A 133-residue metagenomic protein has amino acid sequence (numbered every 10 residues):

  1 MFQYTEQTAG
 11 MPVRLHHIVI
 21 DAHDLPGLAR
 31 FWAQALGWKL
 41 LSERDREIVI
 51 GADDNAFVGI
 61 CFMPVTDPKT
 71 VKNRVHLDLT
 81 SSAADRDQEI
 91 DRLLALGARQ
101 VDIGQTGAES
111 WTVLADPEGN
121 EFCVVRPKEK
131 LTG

Functional and structural regions predicted by a protein language model:
F2-I20, L41-S42, V49-G51, V58-M63 (+1 more regions): Vicinal oxygen chelate
L15-H23, P68-R92, S110-A115: Vicinal oxygen chelate
D24-K39, L93-A95: Amphipathic alpha-helical segments
G27, F57, A84: Short alpha-helical
L36, R44, V65-T70, E89 (+1 more regions): A solvent-exposed interaction/effector surface
D45, N55-F57, T70-R74: Short connector loops at helix/strand junctions that flank enzyme active sites, especially segments positioning acidic
